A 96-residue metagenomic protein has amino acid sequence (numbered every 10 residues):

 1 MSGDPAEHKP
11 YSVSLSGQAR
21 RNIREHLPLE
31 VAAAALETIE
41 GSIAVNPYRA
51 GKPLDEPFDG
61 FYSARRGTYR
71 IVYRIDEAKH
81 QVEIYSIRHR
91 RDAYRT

Functional and structural regions predicted by a protein language model:
M1-V13, R21, A32-A33, E37 (+2 more regions): Enriched for short, Lys/Arg-rich terminal
V13-S14, S63: Short aromatic/basic micro-patch
Q18: Short, aromatic/basic-rich helix-turn unit that serves as a nucleic-acid recognition element
E30-A33, V45: Short, contiguous, helix-prone interaction/anchoring segments in small proteins
E40-R65: A short, surface-exposed loop/turn module that caps and links secondary-structure elements
